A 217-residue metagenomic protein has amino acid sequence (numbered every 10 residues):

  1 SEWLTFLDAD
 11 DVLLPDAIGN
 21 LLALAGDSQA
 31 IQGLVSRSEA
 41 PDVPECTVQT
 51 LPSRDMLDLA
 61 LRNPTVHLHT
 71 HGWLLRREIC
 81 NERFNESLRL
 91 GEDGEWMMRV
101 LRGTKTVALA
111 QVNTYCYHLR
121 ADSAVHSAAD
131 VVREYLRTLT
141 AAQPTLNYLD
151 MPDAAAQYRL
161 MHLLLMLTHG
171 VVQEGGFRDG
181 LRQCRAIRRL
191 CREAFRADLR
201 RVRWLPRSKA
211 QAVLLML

Functional and structural regions predicted by a protein language model:
L4: Short aromatic/hydrophobic "clamp" motif used to bind/position activated sugar donors
D8-V12: The conserved acidic donor/metal-binding loop of glycosyltransferases
L14-L88: Flexible acidic/His/Gly-enriched loops in nucleotide-sugar-dependent glycosyltransferase catalytic domains
M56-D130: Conserved nucleotide-sugar donor-binding catalytic segment
R137-A155: C-terminal, non-catalytic tails of nucleotide-sugar-dependent glycosyltransferases
Y158-H169: Amphipathic alpha-helical repeat scaffolds of TPR domains
Q173-L217: Membrane-interface aromatic/basic loop that binds lipid-linked glycans or pyrophosphate carriers, typified by
